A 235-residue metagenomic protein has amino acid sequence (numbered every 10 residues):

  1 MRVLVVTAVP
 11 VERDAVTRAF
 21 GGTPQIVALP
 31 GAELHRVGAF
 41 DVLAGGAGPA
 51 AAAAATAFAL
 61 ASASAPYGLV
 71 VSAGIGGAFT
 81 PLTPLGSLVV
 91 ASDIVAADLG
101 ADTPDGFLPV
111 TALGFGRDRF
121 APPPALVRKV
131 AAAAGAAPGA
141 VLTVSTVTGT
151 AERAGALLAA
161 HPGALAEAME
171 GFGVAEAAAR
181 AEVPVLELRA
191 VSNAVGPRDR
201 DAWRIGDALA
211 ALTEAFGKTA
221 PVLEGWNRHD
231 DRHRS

Functional and structural regions predicted by a protein language model:
M1-F58, S62: N-terminal short beta-loop-beta anion/metal-coordinating cradle
L4, G68-V71: Structural motif
L43, V71, V89, A137-L142 (+1 more regions): Hydrophobic/aromatic beta-strand patches that form the interior of the parallel beta-sheet core in alpha/beta enzyme
S62-G68, A181-V183: Glycine-rich phosphate-binding loop signature in dinucleotide/nucleotide-binding domains
F79-H161: Mid-sequence, gly/pro-rich, charge-dense loop/helix-turn segments that line enzyme active sites
T146-R198: A C-terminal functional module that forms or caps the active site or interfaces directly with catalytic machinery
V195-S235: His/Asp/Glu-rich mid-to-C-terminal helical/loop segments that flank catalytic regions of hydrolases
